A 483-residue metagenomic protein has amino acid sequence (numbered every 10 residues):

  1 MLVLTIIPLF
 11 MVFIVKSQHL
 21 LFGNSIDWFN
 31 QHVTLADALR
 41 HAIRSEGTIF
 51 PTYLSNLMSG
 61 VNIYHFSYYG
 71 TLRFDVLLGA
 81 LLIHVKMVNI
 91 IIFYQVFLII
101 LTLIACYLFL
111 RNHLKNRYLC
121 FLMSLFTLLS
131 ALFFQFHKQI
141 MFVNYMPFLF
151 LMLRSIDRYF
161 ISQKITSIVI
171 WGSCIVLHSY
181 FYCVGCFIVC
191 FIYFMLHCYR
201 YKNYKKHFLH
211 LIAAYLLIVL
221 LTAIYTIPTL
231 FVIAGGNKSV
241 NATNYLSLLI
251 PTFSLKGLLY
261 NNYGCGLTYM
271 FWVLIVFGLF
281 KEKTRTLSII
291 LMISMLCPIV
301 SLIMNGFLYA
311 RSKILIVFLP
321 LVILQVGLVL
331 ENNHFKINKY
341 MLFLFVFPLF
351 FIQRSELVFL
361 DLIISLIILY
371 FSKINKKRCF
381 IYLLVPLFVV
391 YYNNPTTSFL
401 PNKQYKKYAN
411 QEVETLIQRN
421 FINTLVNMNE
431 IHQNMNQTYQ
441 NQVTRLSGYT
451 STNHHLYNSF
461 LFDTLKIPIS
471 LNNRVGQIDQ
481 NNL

Functional and structural regions predicted by a protein language model:
M1-Q18, H210, Y370-C379: Start-transfer (signal-anchor) and selected internal transmembrane alpha helices of multi-pass inner/ER membrane
L4-L9, Q95-H113, R117-F160, K164-Y199 (+4 more regions): Membrane-embedded helix bundles of polyisoprenyl
I7-L103, F126-M146, I233-K238, Y245-G264 (+2 more regions): Membrane-interface coil-to-helix junctions
F74, H207-I316: Periplasmic/ER-lumenal interhelical loops and adjacent helix-loop junctions in multi-pass membrane proteins
L81, F380-L483: Soluble catalytic regions of membrane-associated enzymes that act on cell-envelope and secretory-pathway components
N89, L132-F142, V176-V184, L259-Y260 (+2 more regions): Membrane-interface helix caps and helix-loop-helix hairpins in membrane proteins
I104-F109, F150-R158, C190-C198, I275-L279 (+2 more regions): Transmembrane alpha-helices and membrane-interface helical segments of multi-pass integral membrane enzymes
I289-L296, M304-Y405: Contiguous transmembrane helix-bundle modules in multi-pass membrane proteins
